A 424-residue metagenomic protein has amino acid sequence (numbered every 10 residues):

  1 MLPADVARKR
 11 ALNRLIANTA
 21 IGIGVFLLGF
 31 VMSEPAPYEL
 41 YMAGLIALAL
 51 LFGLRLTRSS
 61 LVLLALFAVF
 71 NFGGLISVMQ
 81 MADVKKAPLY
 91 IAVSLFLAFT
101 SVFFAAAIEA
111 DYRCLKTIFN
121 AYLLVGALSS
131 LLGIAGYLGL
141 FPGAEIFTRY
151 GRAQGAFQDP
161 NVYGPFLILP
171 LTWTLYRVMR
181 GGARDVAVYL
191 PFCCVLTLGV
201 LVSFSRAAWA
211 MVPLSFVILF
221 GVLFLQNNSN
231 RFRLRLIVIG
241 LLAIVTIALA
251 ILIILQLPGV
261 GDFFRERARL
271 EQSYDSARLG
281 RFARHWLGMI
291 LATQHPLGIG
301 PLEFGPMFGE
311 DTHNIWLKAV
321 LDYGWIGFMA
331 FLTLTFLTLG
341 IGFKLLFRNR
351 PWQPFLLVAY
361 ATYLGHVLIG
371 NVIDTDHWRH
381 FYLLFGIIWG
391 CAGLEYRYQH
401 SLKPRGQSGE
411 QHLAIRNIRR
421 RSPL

Functional and structural regions predicted by a protein language model:
M1-R55, N71-M81, H366-L368, L383: N-terminal signal-anchor transmembrane segment
A7-I16, L50-A65, R177-P191, N227-L236 (+2 more regions): Membrane-interface helix-loop-helix junctions at transmembrane boundaries of multi-pass membrane enzymes, predominantly
A17-V25, F343-V372, I387-I388: Loop-to-helix entry and N-terminal half of a specific, functionally important transmembrane alpha helix in multi-pass
G24-V25, K116-T148, G155-Q226, T333-K344 (+1 more regions): Alpha-helical transmembrane segments of multi-pass inner-membrane proteins
M42-L50, F216-V217, V358-V367, T375-R420 (+1 more regions): Transmembrane alpha-helices of multi-pass inner-membrane enzymes
L63-F72, D83-A107, T117, A121-G126 (+1 more regions): Aromatic-anchored transmembrane helix interface
L131, F220-E271, W286-L291: A membrane-periplasm/extracellular boundary helix in multi-pass inner-membrane enzymes that assemble envelope glycans
G143, R269-I326, G342-F347: Long extracytoplasmic/lumenal interhelical loops at the membrane interface of multi-pass membrane proteins
